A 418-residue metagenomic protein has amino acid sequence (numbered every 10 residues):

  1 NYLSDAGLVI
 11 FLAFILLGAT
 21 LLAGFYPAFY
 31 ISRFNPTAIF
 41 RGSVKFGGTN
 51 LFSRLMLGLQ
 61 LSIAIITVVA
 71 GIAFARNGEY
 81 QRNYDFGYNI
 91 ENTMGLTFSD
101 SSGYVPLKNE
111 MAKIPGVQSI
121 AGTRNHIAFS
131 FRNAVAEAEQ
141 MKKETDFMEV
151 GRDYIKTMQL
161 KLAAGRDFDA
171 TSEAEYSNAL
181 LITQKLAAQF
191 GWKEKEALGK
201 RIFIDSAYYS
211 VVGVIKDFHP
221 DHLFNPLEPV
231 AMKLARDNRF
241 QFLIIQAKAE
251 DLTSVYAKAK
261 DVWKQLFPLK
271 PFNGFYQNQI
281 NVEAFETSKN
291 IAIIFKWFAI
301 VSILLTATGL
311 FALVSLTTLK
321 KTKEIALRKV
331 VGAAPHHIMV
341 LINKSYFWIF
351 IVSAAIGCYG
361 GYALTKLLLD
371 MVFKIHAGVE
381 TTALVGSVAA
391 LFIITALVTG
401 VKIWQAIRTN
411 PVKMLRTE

Functional and structural regions predicted by a protein language model:
N1-F11, V44-L55, Q265-V301, K320 (+1 more regions): Membrane-helix entry/capping segments
N1-S99, V412-E418: Alpha-helical transmembrane segments of integral membrane proteins
L8-P27, I65, A307, A383-Q405: Hydrophobic alpha-helical transmembrane segments of polytopic membrane proteins
R33-V44, T308-I349, R408-T417: Intracellular coupling helices
F52-N77, K289-K323, I351-V352, I356 (+1 more regions): Hydrophobic alpha-helical transmembrane segments of multi-pass inner-membrane transport and secretion
S101-G103, K108-S119, Q184-K185, S206-A292: "Rare, low-scoring activations can occur in soluble or secreted enzymes where short amphipathic helices or signal
K142-E144, R166-L181, K200-D217, A235-R239: Beta-strand-rich non-transmembrane domains
S302, K323-L369, T382-G386, A390: Transmembrane alpha-helical interface segments in multi-pass membrane proteins
